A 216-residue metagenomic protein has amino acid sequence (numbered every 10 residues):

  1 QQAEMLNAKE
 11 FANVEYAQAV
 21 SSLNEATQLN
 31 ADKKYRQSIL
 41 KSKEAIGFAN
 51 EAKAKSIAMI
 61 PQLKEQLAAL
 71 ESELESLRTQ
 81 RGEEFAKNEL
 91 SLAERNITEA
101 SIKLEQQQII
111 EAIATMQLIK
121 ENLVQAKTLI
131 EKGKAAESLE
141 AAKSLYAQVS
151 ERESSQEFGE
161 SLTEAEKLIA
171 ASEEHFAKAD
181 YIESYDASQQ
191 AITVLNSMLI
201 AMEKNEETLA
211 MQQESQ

Functional and structural regions predicted by a protein language model:
Q1-Q216: Long, charged/polar, soluble alpha-helical segments
